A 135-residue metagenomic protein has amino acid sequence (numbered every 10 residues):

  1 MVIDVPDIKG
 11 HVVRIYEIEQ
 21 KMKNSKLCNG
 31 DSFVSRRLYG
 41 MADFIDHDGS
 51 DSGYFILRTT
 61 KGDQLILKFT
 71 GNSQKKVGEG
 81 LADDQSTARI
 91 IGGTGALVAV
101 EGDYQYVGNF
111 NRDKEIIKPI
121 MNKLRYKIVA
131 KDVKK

Functional and structural regions predicted by a protein language model:
M1-K135: Beta-strand-enriched cores of mature, soluble protein domains
